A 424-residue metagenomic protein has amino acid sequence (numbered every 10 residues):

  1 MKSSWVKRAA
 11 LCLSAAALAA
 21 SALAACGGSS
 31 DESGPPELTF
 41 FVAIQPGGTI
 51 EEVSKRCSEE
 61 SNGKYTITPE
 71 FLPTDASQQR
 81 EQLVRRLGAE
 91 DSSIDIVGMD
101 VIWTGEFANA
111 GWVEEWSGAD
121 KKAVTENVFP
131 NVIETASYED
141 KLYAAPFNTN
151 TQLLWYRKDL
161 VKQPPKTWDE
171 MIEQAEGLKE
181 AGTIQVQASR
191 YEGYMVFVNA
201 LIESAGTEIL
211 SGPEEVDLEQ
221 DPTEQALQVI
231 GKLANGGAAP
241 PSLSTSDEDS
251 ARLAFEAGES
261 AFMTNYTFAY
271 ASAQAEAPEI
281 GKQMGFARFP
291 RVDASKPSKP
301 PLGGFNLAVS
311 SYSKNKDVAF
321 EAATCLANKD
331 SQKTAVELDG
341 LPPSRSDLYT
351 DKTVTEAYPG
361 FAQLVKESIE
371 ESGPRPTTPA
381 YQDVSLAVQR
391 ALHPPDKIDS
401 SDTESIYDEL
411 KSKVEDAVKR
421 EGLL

Functional and structural regions predicted by a protein language model:
K2-A15, A19-G105, P278, D293 (+1 more regions): Conserved N-terminal structural module of periplasmic/extracytoplasmic solute-binding proteins
F71-L83, I102, D169-E170, S242-E256: Short helix-initiation/N-cap motifs at beta->coil->alpha
V84-R86, S93-D95, V124-Y156, S295-K299 (+1 more regions): A structural signal for short loop-to-beta-strand junctions that line the ligand-binding cleft of periplasmic/secreted
D95-G98, A261-Y266: Paired acidic/hydrophobic, glycine-rich loop segments that form the ligand-binding mouth/hinge of periplasmic-binding
V101-T151, Q163, E170-I172, G182 (+3 more regions): Hinge/lid segment of periplasmic solute-binding proteins
A175, E215-S244, F289: Glycine-centered hinge/linker elements that transmit conformational signals in sensory and ligand-binding systems
K232-A238, A275-D339: Extracytoplasmic/periplasmic substrate-recognition and gating elements
E367-L424: Conserved C-terminal helix/tail region of periplasmic/extracytoplasmic solute-binding proteins
